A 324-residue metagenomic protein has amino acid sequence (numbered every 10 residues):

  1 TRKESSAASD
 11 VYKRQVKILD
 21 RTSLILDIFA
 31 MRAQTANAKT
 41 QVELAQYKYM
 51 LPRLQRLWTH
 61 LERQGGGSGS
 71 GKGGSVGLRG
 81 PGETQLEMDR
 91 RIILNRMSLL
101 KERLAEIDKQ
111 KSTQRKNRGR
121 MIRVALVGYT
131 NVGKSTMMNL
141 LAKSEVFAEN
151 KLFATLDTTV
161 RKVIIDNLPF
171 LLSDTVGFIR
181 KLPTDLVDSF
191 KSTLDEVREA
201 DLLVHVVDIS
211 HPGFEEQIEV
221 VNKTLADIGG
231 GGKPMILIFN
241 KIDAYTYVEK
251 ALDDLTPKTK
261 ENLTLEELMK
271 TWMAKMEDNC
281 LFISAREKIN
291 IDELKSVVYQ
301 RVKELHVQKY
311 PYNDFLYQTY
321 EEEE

Functional and structural regions predicted by a protein language model:
T1-A8, Y12: Single conserved hydrophobic/aromatic residue that forms the stacking wall/gate of nucleotide- or nucleobase-binding
K13-Q15, M276: Short, structured coil segments at secondary-structure junctions
T22-L26, L152-F153, R286: Short, acidic/turn-prone active-site loops that include or flank metal/cofactor- and phosphate-binding residues
S23-A45, R53: Short alpha-helix plus adjacent loop in nuclease-associated cores
Q55-V132, M138, P212, K223-E324: C-terminal-of-GTPase-core extension/linker across diverse P-loop GTPases
K116-G119, L141-F170, T184-S189, F214 (+1 more regions): Switch I (effector-binding) loop of TRAFAC-class P-loop GTPase G-domains
K162-D166, L171, D195-E199, P212-G213 (+2 more regions): Conserved catalytic network of the ASCE P-loop NTPase/AAA+ motor domain
V187-S210: Inter-motif core of Ras-like GTPase G domains
